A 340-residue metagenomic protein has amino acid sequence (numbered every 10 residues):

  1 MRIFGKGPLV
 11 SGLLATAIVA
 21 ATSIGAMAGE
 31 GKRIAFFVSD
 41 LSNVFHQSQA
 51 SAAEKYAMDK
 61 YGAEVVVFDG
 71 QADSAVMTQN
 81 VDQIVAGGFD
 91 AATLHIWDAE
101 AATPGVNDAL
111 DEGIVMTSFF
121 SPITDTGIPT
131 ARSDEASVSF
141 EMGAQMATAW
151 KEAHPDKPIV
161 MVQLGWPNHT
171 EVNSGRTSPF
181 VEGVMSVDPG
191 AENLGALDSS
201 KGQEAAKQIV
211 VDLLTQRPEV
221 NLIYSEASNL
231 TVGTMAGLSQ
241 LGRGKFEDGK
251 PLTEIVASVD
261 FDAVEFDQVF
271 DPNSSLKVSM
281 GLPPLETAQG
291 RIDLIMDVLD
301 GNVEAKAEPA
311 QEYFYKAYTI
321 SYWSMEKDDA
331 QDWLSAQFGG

Functional and structural regions predicted by a protein language model:
R33-A52, Y56-K60, V65-Q83, F89 (+4 more regions): Extracytoplasmic "Venus flytrap"
A35-F37, G88-I96, V115-F119, Q163 (+3 more regions): Periplasmic-binding protein-like
F45-K60, V138-Q145, E171-A191, G233-G237: Short, solvent-exposed amphipathic alpha-helices that sit in or adjacent to ligand/effector-binding or catalytic
D69, I123-T148, Q163-G165, A196 (+1 more regions): Short beta-strand elements at the ligand-binding edges of bilobed clamshell
M77, A131-I159, G175, A205-K207 (+2 more regions): Hydrophobic alpha-helical segments within soluble ligand-binding/sensing domains
D82, L94-D111, F180, D198-Q268: Hydrophobic alpha-helical
E100-S137, V160, D262-D271: Flexible loop/hinge segments that line or gate small-molecule binding clefts
L164, V172, F261, G281-G340: Hinge/cleft segment of the Venus flytrap/periplasmic-binding protein
